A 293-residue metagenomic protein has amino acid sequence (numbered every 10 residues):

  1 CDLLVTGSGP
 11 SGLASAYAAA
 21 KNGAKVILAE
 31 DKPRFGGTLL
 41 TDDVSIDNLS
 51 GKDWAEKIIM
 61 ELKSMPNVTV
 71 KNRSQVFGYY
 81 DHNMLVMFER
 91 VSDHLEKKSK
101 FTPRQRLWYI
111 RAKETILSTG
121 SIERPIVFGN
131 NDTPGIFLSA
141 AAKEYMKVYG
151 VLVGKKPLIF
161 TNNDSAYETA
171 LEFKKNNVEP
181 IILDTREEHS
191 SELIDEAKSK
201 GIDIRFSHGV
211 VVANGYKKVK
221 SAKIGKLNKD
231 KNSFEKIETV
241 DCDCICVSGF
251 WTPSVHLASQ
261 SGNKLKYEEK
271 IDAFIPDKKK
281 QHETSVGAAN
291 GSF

Functional and structural regions predicted by a protein language model:
C1-F293: Residues forming the flavin
